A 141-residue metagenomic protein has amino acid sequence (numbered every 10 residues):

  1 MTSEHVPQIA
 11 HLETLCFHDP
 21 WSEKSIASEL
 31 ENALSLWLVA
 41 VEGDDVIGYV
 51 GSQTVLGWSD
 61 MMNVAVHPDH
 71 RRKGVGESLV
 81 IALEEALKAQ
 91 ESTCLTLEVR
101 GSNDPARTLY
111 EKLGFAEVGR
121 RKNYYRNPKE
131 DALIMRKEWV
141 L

Functional and structural regions predicted by a protein language model:
S3-D69, V80-A86, Q90, E138-L141: Acetyl-CoA-dependent GNAT
H67, R71, R100-S102, N127: Residue-level recognition of the GNAT/N-acetyltransferase active site
R72-A86, D104-L113: Conserved acetyl-CoA-binding loop-helix of GNAT-fold acetyltransferases
L87-E98, R121: Conserved GNAT acetyl-CoA-binding A-motif
E98, A116-A132: Conserved catalytic-core motifs of GNAT/GCN5-like acyltransferases
E111-R120, L141: Conserved acetyl-CoA-binding loop of GNAT-fold acetyltransferases
